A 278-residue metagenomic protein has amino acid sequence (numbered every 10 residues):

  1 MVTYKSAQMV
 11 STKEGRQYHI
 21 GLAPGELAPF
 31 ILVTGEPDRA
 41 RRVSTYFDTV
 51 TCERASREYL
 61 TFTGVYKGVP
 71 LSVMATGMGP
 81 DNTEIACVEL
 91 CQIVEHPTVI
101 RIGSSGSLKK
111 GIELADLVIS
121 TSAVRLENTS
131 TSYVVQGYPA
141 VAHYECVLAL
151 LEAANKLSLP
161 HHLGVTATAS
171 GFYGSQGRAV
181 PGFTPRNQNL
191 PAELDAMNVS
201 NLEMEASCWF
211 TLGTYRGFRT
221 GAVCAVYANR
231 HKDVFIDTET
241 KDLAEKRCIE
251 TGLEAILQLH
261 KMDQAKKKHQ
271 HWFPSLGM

Functional and structural regions predicted by a protein language model:
V2-A149: Metabolite-binding pocket within alpha/beta catalytic cores that recognizes anionic/polar moieties
G25, T34-D38, M78-I85, I112 (+6 more regions): Conserved active-site and cofactor/substrate-binding residues in soluble primary-metabolism enzymes
T49-R54, S158-V165, L259-F273: Flexible, glycine/charged-enriched surface loops at secondary-structure junctions
L108-K110, L126-N128, S170-G177, H231: Short acidic/glycine-rich loop or secondary-structure boundary segments that cap or lie
A140-N198: Active-site rim beta-loop-alpha module in soluble metabolic enzymes
A149-L157, L212, T251-L259: Generic non-transmembrane alpha-helical segments
S207-T240: Zn-dependent metallopeptidase/amidohydrolase metal-coordination segment
R230-M278: His/Asp/Glu-rich mid-to-C-terminal helical/loop segments that flank catalytic regions of hydrolases
